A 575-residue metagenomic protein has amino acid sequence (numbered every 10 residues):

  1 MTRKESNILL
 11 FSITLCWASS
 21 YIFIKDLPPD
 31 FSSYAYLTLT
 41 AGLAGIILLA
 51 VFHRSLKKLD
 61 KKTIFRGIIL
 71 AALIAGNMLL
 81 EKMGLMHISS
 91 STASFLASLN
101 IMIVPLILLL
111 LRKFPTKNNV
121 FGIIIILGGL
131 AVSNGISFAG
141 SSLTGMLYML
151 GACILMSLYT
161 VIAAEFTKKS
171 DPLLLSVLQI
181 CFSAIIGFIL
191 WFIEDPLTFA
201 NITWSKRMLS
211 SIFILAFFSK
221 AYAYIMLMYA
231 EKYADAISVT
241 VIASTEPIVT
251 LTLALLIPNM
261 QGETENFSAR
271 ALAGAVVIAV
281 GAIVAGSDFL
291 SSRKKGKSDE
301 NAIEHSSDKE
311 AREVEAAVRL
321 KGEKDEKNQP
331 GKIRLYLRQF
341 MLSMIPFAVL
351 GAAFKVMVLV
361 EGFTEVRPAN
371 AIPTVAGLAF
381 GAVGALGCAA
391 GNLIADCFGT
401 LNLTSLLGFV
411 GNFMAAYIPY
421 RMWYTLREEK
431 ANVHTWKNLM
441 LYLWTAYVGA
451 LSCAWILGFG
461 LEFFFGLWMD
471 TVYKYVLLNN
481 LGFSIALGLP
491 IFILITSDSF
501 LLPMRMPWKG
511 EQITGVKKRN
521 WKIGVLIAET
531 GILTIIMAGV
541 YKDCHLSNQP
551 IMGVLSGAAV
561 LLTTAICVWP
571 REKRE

Functional and structural regions predicted by a protein language model:
M1-A35, A72, G76, L80 (+3 more regions): Glycine-/small-residue-enriched transmembrane alpha-helix faces in small-molecule transporters and effluxers
L15-L43, M83, S89-T92, L158-S183 (+2 more regions): Juxtamembrane helix-loop-helix junctions in multi-pass membrane proteins
C16, S20-Y21, F52-A97, L130-S133 (+1 more regions): Specific transmembrane alpha-helical segments of multi-pass solute transporters/efflux pumps, especially DMT/EamA
L39, A93-L99, A163-I185, K220-L256: Helix-helix packing/entry segments at the starts of transmembrane helices
L43, L48, P115-G135, L255 (+1 more regions): Hydrophobic transmembrane alpha-helices of multi-pass small-molecule transport proteins
I47-L56, N100-F121, I248-L272: C-terminal transmembrane-helix exit sites in multi-pass transporters
V318-L386, A390, T404, L533-T534: Hydrophobic transmembrane alpha-helices
A352-A369, D396-E575: Membrane-embedded alpha-helical hairpins and interfacial helices in multi-pass inner-membrane proteins
